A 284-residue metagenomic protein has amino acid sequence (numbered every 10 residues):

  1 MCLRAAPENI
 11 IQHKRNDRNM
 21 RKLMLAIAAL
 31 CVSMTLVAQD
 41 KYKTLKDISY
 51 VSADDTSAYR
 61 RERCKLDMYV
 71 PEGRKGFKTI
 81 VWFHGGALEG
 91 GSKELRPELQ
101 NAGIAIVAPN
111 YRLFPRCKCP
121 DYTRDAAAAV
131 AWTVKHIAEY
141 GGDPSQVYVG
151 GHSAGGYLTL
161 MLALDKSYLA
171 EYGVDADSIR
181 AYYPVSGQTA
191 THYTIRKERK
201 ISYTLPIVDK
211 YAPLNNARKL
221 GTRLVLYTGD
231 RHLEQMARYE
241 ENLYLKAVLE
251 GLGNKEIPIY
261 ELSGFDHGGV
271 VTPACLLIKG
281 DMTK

Functional and structural regions predicted by a protein language model:
Q39-R74: N-terminal cap/lid segment of alpha/beta-hydrolase-fold proteins
G76-G85: Short beta-strand element of the alpha/beta-hydrolase
S92-P109: Short amphipathic alpha-helix adjacent to the substrate-entry channel of hydrolases
Q100, R199-D209, T228-P258: Active-site-adjacent alpha-helix of alpha/beta-hydrolase-fold enzymes
C117-A138: Alpha/beta-hydrolase active-site loop
V134-K197: Primarily recognizes the serine-hydrolase "nucleophile elbow" in alpha/beta-hydrolase and SGNH/GDSL folds
P184-N216: Mobile cap/lid helix-loop segments that gate and shape the active-site cleft of serine hydrolases
Y227, L243, E250-K284: C-terminal catalytic histidine-bearing segment of alpha/beta-hydrolase fold enzymes
